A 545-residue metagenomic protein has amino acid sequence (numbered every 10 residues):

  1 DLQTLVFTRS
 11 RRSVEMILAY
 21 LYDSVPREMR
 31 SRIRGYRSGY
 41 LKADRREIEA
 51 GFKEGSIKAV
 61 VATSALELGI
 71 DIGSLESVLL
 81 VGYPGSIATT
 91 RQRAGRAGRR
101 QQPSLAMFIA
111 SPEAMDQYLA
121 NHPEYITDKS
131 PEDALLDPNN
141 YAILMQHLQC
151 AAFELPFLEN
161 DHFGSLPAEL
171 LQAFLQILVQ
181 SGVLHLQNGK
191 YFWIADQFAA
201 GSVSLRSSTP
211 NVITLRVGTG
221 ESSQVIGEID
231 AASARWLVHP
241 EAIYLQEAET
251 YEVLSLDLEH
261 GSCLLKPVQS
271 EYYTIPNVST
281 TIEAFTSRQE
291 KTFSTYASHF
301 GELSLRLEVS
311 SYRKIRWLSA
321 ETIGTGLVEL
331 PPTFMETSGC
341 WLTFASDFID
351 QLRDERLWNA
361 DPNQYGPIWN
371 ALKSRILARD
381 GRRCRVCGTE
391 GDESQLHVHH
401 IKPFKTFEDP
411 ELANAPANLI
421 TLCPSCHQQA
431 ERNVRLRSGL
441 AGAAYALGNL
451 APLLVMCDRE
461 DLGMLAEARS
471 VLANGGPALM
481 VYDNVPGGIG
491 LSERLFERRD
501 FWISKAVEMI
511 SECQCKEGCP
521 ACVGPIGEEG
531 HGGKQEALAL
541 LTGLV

Functional and structural regions predicted by a protein language model:
D1-A200, S204, T209-P210: Helicase motor core with emphasis on the C-terminal RecA-like subdomain
R96-R99, Q514-G524: Conserved phosphate/anionic-ligand binding catalytic regions in large, soluble enzymes, centered on
P103-A106, P112-S130, D137, A142-D161 (+4 more regions): Extended Lys/Arg-rich polyanion-binding regions
D361-L372, I401-D409, F501-A506: Short Cys/His-rich Zn2+-coordinating modules
L377-R382, S394, A415-L419, C515: Short metal-coordination and nucleic-acid-contact micro-motifs, chiefly zinc-binding Cys/His arrays
R383, H397, L422, G518-A521: The −1 position to Zn-ligating cysteines in a subset of zinc-ribbon hairpins
G388, H427, V523-I526: Cys/His-coordinated zinc-binding microdomains
G388-L422, A430-R432: Histidine-centered nuclease catalytic patch
